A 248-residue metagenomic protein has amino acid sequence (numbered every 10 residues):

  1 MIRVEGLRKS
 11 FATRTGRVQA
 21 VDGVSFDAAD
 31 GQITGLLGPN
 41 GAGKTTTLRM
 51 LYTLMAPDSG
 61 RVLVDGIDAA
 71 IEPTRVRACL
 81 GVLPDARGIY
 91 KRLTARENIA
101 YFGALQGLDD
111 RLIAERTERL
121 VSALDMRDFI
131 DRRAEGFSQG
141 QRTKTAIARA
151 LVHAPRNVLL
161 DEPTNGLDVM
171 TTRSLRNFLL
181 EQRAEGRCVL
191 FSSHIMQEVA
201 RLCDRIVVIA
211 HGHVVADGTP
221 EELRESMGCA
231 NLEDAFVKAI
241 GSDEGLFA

Functional and structural regions predicted by a protein language model:
M1-V4, S10-G23, P73: A short, flexible loop at the N-terminus of ABC-type nucleotide-binding domains that lies
R92, R133-G140: Conserved ABC ATPase signature
A100, A104, R111-F129: Conserved ABC ATPase "signature" region
A154: Conserved catalytic motifs of ABC-family nucleotide-binding domains
V158-E162: Catalytic Walker B motif of ABC-type/P-loop ATPase nucleotide-binding domains
D217-G218: ABC ATPase "signature
